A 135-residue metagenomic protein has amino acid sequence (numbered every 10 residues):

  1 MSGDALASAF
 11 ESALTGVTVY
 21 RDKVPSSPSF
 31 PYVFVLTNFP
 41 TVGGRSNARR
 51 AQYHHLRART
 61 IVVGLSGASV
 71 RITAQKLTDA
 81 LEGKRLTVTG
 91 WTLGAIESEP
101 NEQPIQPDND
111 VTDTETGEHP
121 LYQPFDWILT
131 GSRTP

Functional and structural regions predicted by a protein language model:
M1-A48, A68, I72, K84-G94: Small/polar-rich, solvent-exposed N-terminal microdomains that initiate assembly or binding
K23, A51, R59-I61, T87 (+1 more regions): Small/flexible residues
S27-P28, R49-Q52, V111-H119: Short, surface-exposed loop and linker segments with low hydrophobicity and enrichment for Pro/Ser/Thr
V35-P40, R57, A74-K76, E97-P107 (+1 more regions): Solvent-exposed, well-ordered amphipathic alpha-helical segments that flank/support binding or catalytic loops
R50-V70, L77, E118-G131: Oligomerization/assembly interface segments of phage tail-like spikes and tubes
L81-P135: Acidic-leaning, charged glycine-interspersed low-complexity segments
